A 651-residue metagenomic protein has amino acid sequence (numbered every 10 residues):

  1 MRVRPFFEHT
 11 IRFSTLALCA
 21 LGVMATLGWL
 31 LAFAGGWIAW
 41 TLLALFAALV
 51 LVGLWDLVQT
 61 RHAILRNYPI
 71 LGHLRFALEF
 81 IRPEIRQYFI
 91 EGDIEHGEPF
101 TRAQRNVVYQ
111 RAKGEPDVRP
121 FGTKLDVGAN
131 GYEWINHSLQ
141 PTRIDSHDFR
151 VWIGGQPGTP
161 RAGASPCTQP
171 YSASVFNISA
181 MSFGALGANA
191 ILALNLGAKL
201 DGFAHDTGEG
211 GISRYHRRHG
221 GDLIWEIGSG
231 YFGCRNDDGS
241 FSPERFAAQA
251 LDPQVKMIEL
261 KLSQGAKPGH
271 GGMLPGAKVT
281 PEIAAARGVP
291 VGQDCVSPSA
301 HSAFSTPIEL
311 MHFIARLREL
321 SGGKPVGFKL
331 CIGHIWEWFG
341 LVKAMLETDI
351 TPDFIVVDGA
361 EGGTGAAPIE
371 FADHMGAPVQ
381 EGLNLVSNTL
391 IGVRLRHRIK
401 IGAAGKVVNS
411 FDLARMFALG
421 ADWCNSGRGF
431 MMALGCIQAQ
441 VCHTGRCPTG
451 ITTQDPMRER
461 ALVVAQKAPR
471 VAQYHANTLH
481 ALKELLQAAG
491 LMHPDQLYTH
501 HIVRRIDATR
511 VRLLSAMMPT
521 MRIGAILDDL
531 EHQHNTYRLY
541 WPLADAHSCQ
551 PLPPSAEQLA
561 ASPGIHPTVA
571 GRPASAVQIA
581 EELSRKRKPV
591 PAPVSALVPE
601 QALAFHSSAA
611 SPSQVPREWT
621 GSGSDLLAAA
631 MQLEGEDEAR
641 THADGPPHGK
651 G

Functional and structural regions predicted by a protein language model:
M1-K199, F203-A204, G210-G220, W225-D237 (+6 more regions): Conserved, well-structured core domains of diverse proteins
F80, E84, D201, Q249 (+11 more regions): Change "in soluble alpha/beta enzymes" to "in soluble alpha/beta proteins
W225, S229, G233, G276-S305 (+2 more regions): Glycine-rich tight-turn/loop motif centered on a GG-T
R235-V255, P378, N388, I399 (+3 more regions): Phosphate/diphosphate-binding loops
D252-P275, I335-D353, V357: Carboxylate/His-rich catalytic cores and anion/metal-binding grooves
Q254, I258-E259, P268-H270, G276-G288 (+4 more regions): Hydrophobic, small-residue-rich alpha-helical packing segments that form membrane-like cores
V296-E459: Glycine-rich phosphate/ribose-binding loops and adjacent secondary-structure elements that form binding surfaces
V408-L413, F417-I523, L527-A546: Gly/Ser/Thr/Ala-enriched C-terminal appendages of enzymes
